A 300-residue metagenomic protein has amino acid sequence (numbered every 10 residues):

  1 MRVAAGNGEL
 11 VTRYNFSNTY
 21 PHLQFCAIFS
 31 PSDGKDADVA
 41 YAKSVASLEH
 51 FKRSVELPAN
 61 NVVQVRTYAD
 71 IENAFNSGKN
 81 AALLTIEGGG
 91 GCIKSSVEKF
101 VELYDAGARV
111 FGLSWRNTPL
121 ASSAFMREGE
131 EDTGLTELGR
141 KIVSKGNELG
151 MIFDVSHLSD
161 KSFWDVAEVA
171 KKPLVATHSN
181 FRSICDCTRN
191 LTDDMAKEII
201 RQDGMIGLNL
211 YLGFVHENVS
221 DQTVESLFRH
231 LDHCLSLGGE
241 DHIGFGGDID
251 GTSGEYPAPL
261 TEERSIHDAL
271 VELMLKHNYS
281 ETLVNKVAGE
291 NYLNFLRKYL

Functional and structural regions predicted by a protein language model:
M1-E130, D186-L300: N-terminal hydrophobic targeting/anchoring segments and the immediately downstream early-domain regions of hydrolases
S114-W115, L120, A124-A196, G207-L212: Active-site core of metal-dependent hydrolases
